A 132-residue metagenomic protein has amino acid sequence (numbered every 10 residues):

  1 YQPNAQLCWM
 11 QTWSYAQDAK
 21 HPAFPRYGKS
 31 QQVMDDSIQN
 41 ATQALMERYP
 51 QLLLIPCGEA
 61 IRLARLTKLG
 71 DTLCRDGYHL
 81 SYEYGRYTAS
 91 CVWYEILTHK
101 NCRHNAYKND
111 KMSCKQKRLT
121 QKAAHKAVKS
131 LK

Functional and structural regions predicted by a protein language model:
Y1, S14, E59: Active-site-adjacent structural elements in enzyme catalytic domains
Y1-L7, L52: A short helix->loop->beta-strand "cap" motif at the edges of active sites that frequently abuts
W9-T12: A cross-domain feature marking catalytic cores of carbohydrate-active enzymes and several ubiquitous metabolic/repair
D18, P22-H125: Catalytic His-Asp segment of secreted/periplasmic serine-dependent ester chemistry enzymes
S130-K132: C-terminal beta-sandwich/jelly-roll accessory domains of carbohydrate-active enzymes
